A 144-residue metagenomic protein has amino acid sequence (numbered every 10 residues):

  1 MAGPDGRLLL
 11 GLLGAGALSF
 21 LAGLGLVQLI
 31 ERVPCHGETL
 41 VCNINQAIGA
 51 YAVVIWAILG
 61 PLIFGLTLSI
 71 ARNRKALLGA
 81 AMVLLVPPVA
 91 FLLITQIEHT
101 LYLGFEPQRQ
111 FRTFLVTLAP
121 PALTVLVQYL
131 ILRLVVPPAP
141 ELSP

Functional and structural regions predicted by a protein language model:
M1-A2, Q46-R72, L130-P140: Cytoplasmic juxtamembrane interface segments
A2-G14, A71-A80: Alpha-helical transmembrane segments and their helix-start/interface "positive-inside/aromatic belt" motifs in integral
R7-G16, F91-Q96, L101-A139: Alpha-helical membrane-associated segments of multi-pass integral membrane proteins
G14-L59: Hydrophobic transmembrane helix segments
S19-E31, V53-V54, V86-L101, T117: C-terminal TM-helix exit segments that contain a strictly Trp-centered aromatic cap at the helix terminus
I30-P34, I70-K75, I97-Y102, V135-P140: Membrane-interfacial segments
L40-C42, P138-P144: Short, highly charged, low-complexity non-transmembrane loops/tails of multi-pass membrane proteins
L59-I94: Loop-to-transmembrane helix junctions at the membrane interface
